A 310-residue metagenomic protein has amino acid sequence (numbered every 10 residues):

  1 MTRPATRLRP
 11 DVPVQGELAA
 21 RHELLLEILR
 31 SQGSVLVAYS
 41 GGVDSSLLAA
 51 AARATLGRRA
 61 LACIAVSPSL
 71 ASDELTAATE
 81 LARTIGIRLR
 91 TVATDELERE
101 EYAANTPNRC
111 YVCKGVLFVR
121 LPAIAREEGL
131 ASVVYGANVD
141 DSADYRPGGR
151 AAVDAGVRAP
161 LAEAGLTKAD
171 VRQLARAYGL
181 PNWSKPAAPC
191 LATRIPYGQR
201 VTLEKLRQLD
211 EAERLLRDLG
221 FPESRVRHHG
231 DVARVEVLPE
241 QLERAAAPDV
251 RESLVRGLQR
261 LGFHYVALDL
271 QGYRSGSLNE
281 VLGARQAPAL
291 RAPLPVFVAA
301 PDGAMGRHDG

Functional and structural regions predicted by a protein language model:
T2-A177, A233, S253-F263, V281-G283 (+3 more regions): ATP-dependent adenylation/nucleotidyltransferase module used to activate substrates
V116, R146-G310: AMP-forming adenylation/ATP pyrophosphatase catalytic core
